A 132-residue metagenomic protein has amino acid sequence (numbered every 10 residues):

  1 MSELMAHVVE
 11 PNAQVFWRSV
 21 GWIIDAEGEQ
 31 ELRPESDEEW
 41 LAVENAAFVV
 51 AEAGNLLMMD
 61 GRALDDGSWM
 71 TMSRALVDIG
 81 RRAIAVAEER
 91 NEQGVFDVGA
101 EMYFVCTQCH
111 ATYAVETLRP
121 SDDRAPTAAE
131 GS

Functional and structural regions predicted by a protein language model:
M1-E101, E116-S132: Extracytoplasmic c-type cytochrome modules immediately beyond a signal peptide or single-pass transmembrane anchor
M102-Y113: The canonical Cys-X-X-Cys-His
